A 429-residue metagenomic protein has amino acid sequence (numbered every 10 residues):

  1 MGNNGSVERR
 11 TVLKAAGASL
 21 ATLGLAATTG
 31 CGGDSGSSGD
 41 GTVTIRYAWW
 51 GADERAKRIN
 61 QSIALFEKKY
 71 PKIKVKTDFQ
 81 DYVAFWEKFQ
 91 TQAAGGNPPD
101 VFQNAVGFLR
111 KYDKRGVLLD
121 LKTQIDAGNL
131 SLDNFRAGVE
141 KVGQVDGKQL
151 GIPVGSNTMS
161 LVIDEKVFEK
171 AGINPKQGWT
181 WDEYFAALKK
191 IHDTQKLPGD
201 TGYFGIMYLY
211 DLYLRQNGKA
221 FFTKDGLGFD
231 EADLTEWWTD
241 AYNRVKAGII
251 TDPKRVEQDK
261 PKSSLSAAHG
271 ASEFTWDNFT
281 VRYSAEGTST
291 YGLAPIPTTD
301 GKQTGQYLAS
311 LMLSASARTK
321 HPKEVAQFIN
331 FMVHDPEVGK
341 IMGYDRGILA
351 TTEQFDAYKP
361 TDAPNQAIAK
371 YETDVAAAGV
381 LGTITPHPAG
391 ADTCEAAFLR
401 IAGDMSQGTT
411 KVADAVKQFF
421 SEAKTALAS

Functional and structural regions predicted by a protein language model:
G2-K111, D126-L132, D300-G301, H321-E324 (+4 more regions): Conserved N-terminal structural module of periplasmic/extracytoplasmic solute-binding proteins
F79-K88, G107, W179-E183, P253-S263: Short helix-initiation/N-cap motifs at beta->coil->alpha
W86-N97, R115, V167-F168, A186-D193 (+3 more regions): Short helices/loops that flank or line small-molecule/ion binding pockets
Q92, P99-D100, N129-V167, K302-G305 (+1 more regions): A structural signal for short loop-to-beta-strand junctions that line the ligand-binding cleft of periplasmic/secreted
V106-T158, G292-A294, A363-Q366: Hinge/lid segment of periplasmic solute-binding proteins
K122-F135, Q177, G199, K219-E236 (+3 more regions): Short, solvent-exposed loop/beta-turn-alpha elements that line the ligand-binding surface or hinge of extracytoplasmic
L188, G226-K254: Glycine-centered hinge/linker elements that transmit conformational signals in sensory and ligand-binding systems
F279-T288, D300-A397: C-terminal lobe and pocket-closing loops of periplasmic/extracytoplasmic Venus-flytrap solute-binding proteins
